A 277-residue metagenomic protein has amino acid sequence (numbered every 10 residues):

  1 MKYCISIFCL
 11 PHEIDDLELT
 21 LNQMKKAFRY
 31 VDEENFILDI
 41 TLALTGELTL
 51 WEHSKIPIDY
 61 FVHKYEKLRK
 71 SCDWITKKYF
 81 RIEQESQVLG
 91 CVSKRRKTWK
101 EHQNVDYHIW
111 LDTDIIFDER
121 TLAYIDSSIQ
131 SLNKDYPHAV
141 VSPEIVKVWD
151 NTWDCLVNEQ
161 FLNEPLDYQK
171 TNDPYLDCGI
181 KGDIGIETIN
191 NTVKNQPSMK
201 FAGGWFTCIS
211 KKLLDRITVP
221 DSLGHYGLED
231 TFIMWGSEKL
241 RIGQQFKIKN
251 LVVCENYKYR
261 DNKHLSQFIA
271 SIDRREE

Functional and structural regions predicted by a protein language model:
K2-I7, M24, L38-L42: Hydrophobic targeting segments
I7-L19, G46-T49, S86-G90: Active-site beta-to-alpha loop of glycosyltransferases that engages the nucleotide-sugar donor
L19-F36: Short, acidic, metal-binding catalytic loop of nucleotide-sugar glycosyltransferases
E34-T49, E83-E85: Short beta-strand/loop segment that forms part of the nucleotide-sugar
W51-V105: Active-site-proximal specificity loops/subdomain of glycosyltransferases
V105-I116: Short beta-strand-to-loop acidic/aromatic patch adjacent to the donor-nucleotide binding site
D118-T218: Conserved catalytic core of nucleotide-sugar-dependent glycosyltransferases
T188-W205, K211-K212, R216-E277: C-terminal catalytic/acceptor-binding lobe
